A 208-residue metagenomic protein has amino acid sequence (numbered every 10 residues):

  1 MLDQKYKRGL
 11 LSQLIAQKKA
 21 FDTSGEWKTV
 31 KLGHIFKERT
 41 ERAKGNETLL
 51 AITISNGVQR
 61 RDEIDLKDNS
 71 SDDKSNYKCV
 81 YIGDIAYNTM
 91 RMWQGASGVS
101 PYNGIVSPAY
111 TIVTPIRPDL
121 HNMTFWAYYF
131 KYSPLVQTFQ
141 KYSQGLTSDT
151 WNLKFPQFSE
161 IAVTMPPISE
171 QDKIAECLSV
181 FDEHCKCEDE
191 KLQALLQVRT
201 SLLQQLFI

Functional and structural regions predicted by a protein language model:
M1-K28, E160, P167-I208: Amphipathic alpha-helical segments with low aromatic content
K18-K44: Non-catalytic DNA-recognition/assembly elements of restriction-modification systems
G45-L66, I85-T111, T124-Y128, Q137-K141: Short, ligand-facing micro-motifs at secondary-structure edges
D65-K74: Short alpha-helix capping/helix-loop boundary micro-motifs
N76-C79: Residue-level "contact hotspot" at macromolecular interaction interfaces
M90, G104-T111, L146-S169: A short glycine-rich beta-alpha junction/loop motif
P118-T124: Short, conserved charged micro-motifs
